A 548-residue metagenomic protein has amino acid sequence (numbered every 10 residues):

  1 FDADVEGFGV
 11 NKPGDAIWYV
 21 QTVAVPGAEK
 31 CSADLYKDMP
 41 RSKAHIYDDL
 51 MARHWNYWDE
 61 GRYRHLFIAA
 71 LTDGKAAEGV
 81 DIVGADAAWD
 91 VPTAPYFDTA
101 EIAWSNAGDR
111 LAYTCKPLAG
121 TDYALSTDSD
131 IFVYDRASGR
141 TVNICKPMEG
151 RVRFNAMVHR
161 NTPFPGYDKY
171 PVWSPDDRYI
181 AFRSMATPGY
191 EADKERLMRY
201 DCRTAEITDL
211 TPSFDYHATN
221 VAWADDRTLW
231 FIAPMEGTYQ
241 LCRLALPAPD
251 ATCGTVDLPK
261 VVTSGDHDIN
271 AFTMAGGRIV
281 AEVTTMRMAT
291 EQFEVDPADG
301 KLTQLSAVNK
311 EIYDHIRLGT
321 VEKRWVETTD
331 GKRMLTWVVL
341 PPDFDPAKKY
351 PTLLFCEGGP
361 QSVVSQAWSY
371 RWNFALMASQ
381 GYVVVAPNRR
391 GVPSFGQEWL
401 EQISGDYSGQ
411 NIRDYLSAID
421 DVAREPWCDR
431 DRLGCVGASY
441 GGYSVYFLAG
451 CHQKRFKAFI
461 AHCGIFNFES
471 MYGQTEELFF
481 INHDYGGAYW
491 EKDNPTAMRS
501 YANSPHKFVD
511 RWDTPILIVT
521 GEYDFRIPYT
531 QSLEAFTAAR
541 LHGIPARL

Functional and structural regions predicted by a protein language model:
F1-V20, A52-D59, H65-L66, A85-T114 (+11 more regions): Conserved beta-propeller blade repeats
T22, K116, T284, F355-G359 (+2 more regions): Glycine-rich His-Gly loop
T22-A85, T99, T114-P117, T121-F132 (+5 more regions): Predominantly five- to eight-bladed beta-propeller fold
L71-K75, D135-G139, D201-A205, A245-P249 (+1 more regions): Short loop/turn segments that connect beta-strands within beta-propeller blades
A77-G84, V142-P147, T208-P212, T252-T263 (+1 more regions): Beta-propeller fold detector
A119, K301, A307-D431, A438-S439 (+2 more regions): Cap/lid segment of the alpha/beta-hydrolase catalytic domain
N373, A378-S379, A386-L548: Active-site-proximal cap/loop segments of hydrolase catalytic domains
